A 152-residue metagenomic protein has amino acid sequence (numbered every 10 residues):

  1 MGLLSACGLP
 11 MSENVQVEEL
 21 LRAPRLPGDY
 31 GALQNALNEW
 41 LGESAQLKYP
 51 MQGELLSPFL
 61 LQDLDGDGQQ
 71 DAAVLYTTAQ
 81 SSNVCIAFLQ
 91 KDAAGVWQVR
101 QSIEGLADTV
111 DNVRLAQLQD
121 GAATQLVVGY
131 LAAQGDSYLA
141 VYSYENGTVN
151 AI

Functional and structural regions predicted by a protein language model:
C7-I152: Beta-propeller-forming repeat regions
